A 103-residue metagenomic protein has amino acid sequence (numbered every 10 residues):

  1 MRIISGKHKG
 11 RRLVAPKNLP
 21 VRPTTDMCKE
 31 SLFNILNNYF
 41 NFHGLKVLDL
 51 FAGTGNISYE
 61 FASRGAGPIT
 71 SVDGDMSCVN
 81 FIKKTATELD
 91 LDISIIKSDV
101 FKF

Functional and structural regions predicted by a protein language model:
M1-F103: Class I S-adenosyl-L-methionine-dependent methyltransferase catalytic core
